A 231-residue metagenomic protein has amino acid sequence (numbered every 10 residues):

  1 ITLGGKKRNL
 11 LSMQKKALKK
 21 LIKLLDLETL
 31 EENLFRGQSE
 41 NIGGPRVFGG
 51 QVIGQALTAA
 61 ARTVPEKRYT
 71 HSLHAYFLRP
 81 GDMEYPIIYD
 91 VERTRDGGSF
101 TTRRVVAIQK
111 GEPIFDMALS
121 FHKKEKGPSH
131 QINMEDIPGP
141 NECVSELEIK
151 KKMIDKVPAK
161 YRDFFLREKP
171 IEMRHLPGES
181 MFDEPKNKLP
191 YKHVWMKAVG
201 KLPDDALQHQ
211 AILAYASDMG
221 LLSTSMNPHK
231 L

Functional and structural regions predicted by a protein language model:
I1-S12: N-terminal amphipathic/basic-hydrophobic helices that include classical n-h-c signal peptides and signal-anchor
L11-L231: Terminal targeting signals and extreme-terminal segments of soluble enzymes
